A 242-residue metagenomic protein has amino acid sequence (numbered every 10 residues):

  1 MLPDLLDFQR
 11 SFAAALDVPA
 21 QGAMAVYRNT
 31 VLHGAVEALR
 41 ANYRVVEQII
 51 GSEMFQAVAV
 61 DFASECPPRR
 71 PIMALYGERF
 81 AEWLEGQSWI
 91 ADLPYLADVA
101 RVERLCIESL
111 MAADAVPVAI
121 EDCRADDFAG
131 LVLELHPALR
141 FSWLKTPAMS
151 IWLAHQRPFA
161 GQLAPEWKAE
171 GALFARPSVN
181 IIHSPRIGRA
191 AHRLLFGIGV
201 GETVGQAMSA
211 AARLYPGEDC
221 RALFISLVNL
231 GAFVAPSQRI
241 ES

Functional and structural regions predicted by a protein language model:
M1-R124, P185-S242: Long, charge-rich, low-complexity alpha-helical segments
A100-R104, E134, H155-P158: A broad, low-specificity signal for short, low-complexity segments enriched in glycine/proline and polar/charged
D127-A129, A160: Short, P/G- and charge-enriched loop/turn segments at secondary-structure junctions
G130-V132, A138: Surface-exposed beta-loop interaction hotspot
P137-V200: Low-complexity, glycine/alanine/valine/leucine- and proline-rich hydrophobic stretches
